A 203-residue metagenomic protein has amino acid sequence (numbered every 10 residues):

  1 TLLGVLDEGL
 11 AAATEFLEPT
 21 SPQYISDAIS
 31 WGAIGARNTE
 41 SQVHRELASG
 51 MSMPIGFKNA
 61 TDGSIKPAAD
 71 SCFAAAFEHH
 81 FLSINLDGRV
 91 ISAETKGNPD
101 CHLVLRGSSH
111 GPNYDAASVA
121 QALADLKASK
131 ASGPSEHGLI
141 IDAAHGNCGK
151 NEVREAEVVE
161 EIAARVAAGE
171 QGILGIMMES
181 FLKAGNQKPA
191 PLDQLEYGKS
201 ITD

Functional and structural regions predicted by a protein language model:
T1-D125, H145-E161, R165-G175, S180-G185 (+2 more regions): Active-site-facing alpha/beta catalytic cores
A122-P134: Redox- and metal-dependent alpha/beta enzyme cores, enriched for Fe-S-associated oxidoreductases and cofactor-handling
S132-E136, E170-G172: Short helix-terminating capping/connector loops at secondary-structure junctions
I141: Conserved, mostly hydrophobic/aromatic
E196-D203: Short, intrinsically disordered, charge-balanced linker/junction segments flanking boundaries in proteins
